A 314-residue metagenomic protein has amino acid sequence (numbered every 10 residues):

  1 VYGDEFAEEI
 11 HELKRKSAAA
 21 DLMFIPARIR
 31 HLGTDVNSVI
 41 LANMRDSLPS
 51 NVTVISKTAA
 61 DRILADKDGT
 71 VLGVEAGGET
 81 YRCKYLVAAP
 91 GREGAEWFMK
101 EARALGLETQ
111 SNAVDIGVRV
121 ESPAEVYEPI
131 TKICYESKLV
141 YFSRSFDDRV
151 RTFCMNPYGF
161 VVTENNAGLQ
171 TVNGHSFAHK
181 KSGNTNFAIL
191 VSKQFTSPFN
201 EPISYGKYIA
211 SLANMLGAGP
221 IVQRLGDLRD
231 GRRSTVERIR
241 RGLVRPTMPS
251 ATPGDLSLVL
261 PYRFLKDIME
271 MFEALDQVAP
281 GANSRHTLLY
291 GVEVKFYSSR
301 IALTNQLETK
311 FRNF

Functional and structural regions predicted by a protein language model:
V1, E5-F314: Residues forming the flavin
